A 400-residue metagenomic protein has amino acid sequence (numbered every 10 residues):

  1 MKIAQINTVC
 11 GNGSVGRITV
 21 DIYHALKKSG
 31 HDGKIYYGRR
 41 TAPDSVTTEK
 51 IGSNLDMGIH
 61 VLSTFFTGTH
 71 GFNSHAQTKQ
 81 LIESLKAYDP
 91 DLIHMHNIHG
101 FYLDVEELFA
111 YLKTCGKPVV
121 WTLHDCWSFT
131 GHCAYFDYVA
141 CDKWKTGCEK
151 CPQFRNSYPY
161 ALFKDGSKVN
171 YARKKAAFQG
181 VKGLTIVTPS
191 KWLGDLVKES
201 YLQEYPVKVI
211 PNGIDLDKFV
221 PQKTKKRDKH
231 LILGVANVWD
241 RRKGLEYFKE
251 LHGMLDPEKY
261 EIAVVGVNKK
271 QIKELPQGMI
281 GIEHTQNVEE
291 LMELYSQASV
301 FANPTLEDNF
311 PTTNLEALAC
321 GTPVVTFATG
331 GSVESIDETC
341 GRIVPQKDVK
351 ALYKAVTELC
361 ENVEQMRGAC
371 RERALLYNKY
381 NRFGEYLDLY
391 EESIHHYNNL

Functional and structural regions predicted by a protein language model:
V187, K225-K243, K249-H252: Conserved donor-binding/catalytic core segment of Leloir-type glycosyltransferases
W192, G213: Carbohydrate-associated surface elements
G266-E289: Nucleotide-activated donor-binding/catalytic signature segment of Leloir-type glycosyltransferases, i.e., the conserved
E293-A298, Y386: Short alpha-helical donor nucleotide-sugar binding micro-motif in glycosyltransferases
L306: Aromatic "clamp/platform" in nucleotide-sugar-dependent glycosyltransferases that forms part of the donor/acceptor
P323-T326: Short hydrophobic beta-strand element within catalytic cores of glycosyltransferases and related nucleotide-activated
E338, R342-V349, T357-V363: Conserved acidic donor-binding segment of nucleotide-sugar-dependent glycosyltransferases
E364-N399: A charged, aromatic-enriched C-terminal amphipathic alpha-helix characteristic of glycosyltransferases across folds
